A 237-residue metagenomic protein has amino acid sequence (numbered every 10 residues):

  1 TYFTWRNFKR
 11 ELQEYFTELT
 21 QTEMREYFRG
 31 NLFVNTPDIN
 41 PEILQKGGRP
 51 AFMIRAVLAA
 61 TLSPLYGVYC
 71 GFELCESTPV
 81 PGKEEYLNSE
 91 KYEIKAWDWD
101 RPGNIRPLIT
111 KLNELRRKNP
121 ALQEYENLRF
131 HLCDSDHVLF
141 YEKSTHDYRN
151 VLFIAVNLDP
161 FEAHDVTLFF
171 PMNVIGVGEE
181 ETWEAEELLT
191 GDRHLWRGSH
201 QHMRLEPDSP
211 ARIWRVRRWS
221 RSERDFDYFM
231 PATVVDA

Functional and structural regions predicted by a protein language model:
T1, G30-N35, Y66-C70: Hydrophobic faces of well-ordered beta-strands that scaffold small-molecule active sites in alpha/beta enzyme cores
T1-R10: Acidic, His- and aromatic-enriched active-site or binding-groove loops in soluble protein domains that engage sugars
Y2, N35-T36, K143, V216: Active-site donor-binding loop signature of nucleotide-sugar glycosyltransferases
R10-E26, L62-S63, V68, F72-A237: Carbohydrate-interacting/catalytic domains
M24-R49: Active-site clefts of carbohydrate-active enzymes
F52: C-terminal active-site rim and adjoining tail of enzyme catalytic domains
R55-A59: Structural preference for long, well-ordered alpha-helical segments in enzyme cores
